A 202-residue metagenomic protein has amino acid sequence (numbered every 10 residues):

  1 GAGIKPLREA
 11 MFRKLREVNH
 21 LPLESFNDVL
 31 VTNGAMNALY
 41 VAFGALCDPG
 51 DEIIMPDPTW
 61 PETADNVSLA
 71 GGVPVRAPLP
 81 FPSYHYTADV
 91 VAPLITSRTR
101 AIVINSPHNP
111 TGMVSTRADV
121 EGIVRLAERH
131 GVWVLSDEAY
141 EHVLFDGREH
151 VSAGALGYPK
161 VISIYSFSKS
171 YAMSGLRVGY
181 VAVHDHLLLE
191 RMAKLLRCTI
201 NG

Functional and structural regions predicted by a protein language model:
G1-G34, V41, V90: N-terminal small-domain helix-loop-helix segment of the aminotransferase-like
S25-N27, G44-I104, R117: PLP-dependent aminotransferase-like
T32, V75-A77, I164: Hydrophobic residues at beta-strand termini and immediately following loops that shape nucleotide-binding pockets
A45, D65-V67, L126, A153 (+1 more regions): Hydrophobic/aromatic ligand-binding patch that stacks against planar heteroaromatic rings of cofactors or nucleotides
D51, G72, R129-V132, Y158-P159: A short helix->loop->beta-strand "cap" motif at the edges of active sites that frequently abuts
F81-R148: Active-site phosphate-binding strand-loop segment of PLP-dependent enzymes
K160-S163, F167-G202: PLP-dependent aminotransferase class I/II
